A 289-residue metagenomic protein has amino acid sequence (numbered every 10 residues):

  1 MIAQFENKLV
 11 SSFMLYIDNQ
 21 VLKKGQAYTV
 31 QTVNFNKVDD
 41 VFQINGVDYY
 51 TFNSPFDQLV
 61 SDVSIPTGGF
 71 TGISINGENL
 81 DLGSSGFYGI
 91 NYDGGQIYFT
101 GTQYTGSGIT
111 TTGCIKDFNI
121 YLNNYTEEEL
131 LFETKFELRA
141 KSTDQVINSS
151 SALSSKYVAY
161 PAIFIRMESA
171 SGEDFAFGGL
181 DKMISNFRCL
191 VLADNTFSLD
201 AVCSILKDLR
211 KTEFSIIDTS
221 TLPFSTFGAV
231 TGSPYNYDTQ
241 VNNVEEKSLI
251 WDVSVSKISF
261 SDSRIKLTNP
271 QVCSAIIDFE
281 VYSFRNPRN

Functional and structural regions predicted by a protein language model:
M1-M14, E128-L131, V202-T219, P223: Well-ordered, non-membrane alpha-helical segments in soluble/globular domains
M1-T29, E168-M183, S233-N289: Short, charged interaction patches at domain edges and termini
I2-Q96, T102-G108, T112-L130: Extended beta-strand solenoid/passenger and fiber regions
T112, N186-L192, I276-Y282: Residue-level recognition of well-ordered beta-strand positions that form the cores of beta-sheet-rich folds across
N119-D144, L153-Y157: Low-complexity, Pro/Ser/Thr- and charge-rich linker/hinge segments at domain boundaries
Y121-L122, D200-V202, R288-N289: Short, charged, solvent-exposed linker or helix-capping segments at domain edges/interfaces that act as flexible hinges
R139-C203, K257-L267: Short, solvent-exposed beta-alpha or beta-beta edge segments that form flexible loop/patches at the rim of ligand
F197-V202, D208-V253: Intrinsically disordered, low-complexity segments enriched in Gly and acidic/Ser/Thr residues that form flexible
